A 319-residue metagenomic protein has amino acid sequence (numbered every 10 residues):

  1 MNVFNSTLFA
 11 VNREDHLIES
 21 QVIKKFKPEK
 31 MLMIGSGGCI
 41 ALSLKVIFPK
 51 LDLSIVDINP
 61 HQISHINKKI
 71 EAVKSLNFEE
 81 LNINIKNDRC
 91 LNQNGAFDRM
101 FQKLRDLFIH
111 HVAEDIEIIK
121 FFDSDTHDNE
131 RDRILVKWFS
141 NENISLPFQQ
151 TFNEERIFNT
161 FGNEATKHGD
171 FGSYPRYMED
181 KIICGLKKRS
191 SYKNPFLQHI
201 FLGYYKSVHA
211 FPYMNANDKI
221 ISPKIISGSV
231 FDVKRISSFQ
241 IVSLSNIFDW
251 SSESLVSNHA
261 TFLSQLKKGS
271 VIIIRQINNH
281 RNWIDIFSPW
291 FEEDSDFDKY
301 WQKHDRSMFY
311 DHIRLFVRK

Functional and structural regions predicted by a protein language model:
F9-P28: Conserved alpha-helix/loop element of class I SAM-dependent methyltransferases that forms part of the SAM/SAH-binding
P28-C39, S54: Conserved class I S-adenosyl-L-methionine
G37-P49: Conserved SAM-binding loop of SAM-dependent methyltransferases across substrates and taxa, primarily the Class I
H61-A216: Class I S-adenosyl-L-methionine-dependent methyltransferase module
F231-S243: A short acidic, Gly/Pro-enriched loop at the edge of an enzyme's catalytic core that lines a small-molecule cofactor
L255-V271: A short glycine-rich, Lys/Arg-flanked "PGG" loop and its adjoining helix->strand segment in the class I
K268-R281: Conserved beta-strand signature within the Rossmann-like core of class I S-adenosyl-L-methionine
K299-K319: Core SAM-dependent methyltransferase catalytic element
